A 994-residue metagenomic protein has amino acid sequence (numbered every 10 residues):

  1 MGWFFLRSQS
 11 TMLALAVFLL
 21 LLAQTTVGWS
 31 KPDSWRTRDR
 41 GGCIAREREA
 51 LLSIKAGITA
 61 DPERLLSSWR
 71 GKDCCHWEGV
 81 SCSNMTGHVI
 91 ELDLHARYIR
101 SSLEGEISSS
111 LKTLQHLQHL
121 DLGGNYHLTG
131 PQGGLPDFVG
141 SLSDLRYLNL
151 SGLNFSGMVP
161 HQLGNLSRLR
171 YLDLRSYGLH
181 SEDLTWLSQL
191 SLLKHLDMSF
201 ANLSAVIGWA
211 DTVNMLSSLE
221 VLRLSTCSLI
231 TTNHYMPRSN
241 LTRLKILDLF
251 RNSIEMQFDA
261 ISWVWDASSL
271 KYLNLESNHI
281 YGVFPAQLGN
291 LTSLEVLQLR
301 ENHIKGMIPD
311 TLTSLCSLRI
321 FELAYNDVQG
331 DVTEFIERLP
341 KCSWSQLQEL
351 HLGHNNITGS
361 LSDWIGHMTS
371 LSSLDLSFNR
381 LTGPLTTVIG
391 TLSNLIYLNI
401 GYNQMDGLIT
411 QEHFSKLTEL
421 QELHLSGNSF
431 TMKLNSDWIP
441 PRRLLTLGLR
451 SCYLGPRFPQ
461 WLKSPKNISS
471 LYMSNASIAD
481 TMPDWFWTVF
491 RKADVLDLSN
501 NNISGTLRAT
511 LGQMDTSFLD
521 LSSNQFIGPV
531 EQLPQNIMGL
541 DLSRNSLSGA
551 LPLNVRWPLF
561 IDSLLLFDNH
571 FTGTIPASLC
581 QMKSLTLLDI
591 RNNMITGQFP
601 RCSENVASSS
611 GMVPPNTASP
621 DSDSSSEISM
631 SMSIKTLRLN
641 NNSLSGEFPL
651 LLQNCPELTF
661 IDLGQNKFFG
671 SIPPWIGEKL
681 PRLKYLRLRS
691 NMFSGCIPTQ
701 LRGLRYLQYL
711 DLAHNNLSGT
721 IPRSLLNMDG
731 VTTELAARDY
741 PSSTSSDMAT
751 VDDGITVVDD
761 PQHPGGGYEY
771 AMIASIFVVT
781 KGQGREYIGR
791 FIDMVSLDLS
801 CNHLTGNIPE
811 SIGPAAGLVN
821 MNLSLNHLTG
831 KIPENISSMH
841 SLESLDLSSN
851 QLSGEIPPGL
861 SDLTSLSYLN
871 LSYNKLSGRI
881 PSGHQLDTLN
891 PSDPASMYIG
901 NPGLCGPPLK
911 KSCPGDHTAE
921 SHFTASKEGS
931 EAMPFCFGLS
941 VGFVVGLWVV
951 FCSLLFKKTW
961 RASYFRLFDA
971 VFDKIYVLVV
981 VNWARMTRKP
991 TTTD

Functional and structural regions predicted by a protein language model:
G2-D994: Plant-biased, solvent-exposed loop and capping regions within N-terminal extracellular ligand-binding ectodomains
